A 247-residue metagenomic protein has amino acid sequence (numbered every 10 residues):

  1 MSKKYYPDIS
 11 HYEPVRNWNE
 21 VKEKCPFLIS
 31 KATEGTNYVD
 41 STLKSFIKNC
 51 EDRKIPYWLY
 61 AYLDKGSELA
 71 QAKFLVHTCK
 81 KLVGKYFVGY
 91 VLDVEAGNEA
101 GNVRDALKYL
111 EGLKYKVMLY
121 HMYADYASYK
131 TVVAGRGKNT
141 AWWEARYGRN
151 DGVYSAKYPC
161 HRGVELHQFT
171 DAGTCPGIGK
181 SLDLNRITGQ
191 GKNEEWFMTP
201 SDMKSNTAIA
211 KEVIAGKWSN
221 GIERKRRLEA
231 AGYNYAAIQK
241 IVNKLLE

Functional and structural regions predicted by a protein language model:
M1-H11, W18-N19, G135-S201: Functionally critical loop-and-helix segments that line ligand-binding/catalytic clefts of soluble enzyme domains
M1-K116: Substrate-binding cleft of extracellular glycoside hydrolase catalytic domains
Y86-A156: Catalytic domains of cell-wall/extracellular-matrix polysaccharide-remodeling enzymes, centered on de-N-acetylation
P200-W218, E247: Disulfide-bonded cysteine-rich modules in secreted/extracellular proteins, activating on the conserved Cys frameworks
I214-K225, Y233-Y235: Extracytoplasmic Gram-positive cell-surface binding/anchoring modules and repeats
A231-E247: Repeat-associated, polar segments at repeat-unit boundaries in modular proteins
